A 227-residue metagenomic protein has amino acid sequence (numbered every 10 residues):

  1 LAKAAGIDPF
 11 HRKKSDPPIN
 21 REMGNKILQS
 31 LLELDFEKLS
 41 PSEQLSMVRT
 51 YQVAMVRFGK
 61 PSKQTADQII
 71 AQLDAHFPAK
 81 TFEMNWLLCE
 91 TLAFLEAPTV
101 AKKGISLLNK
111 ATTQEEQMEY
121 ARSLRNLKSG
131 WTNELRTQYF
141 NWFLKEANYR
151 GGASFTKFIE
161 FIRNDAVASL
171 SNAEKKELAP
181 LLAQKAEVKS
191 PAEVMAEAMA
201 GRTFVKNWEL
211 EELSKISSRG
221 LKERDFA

Functional and structural regions predicted by a protein language model:
L1-A227: Long, ordered, helix-rich scaffold segments
